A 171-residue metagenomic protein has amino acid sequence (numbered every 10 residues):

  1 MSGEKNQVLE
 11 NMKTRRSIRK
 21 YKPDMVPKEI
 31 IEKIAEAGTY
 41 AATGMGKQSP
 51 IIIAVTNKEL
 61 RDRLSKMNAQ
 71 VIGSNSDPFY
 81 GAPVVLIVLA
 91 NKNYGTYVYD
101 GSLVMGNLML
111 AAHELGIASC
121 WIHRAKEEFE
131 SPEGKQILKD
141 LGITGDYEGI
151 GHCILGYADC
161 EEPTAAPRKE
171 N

Functional and structural regions predicted by a protein language model:
M1-N171: Acidic, surface-exposed loops and disordered segments
